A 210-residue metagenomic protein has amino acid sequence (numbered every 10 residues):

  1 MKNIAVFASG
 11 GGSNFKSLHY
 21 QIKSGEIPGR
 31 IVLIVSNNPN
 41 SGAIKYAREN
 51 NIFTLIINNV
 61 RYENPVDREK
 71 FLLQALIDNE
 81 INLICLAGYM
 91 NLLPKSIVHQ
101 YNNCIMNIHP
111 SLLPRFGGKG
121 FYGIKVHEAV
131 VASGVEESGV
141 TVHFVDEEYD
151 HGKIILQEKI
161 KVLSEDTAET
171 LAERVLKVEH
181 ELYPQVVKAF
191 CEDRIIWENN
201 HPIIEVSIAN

Functional and structural regions predicted by a protein language model:
M1-N210: One-carbon transfer enzymes
